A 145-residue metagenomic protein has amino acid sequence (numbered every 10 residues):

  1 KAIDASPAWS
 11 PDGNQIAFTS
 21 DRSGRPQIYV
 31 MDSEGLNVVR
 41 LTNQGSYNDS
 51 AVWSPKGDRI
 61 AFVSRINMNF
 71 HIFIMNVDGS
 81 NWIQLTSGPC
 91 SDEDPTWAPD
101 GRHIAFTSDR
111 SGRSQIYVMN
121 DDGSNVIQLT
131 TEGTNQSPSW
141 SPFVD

Functional and structural regions predicted by a protein language model:
K1-D145: Sequence signature of WD/YWTD-type beta-propeller architectures
